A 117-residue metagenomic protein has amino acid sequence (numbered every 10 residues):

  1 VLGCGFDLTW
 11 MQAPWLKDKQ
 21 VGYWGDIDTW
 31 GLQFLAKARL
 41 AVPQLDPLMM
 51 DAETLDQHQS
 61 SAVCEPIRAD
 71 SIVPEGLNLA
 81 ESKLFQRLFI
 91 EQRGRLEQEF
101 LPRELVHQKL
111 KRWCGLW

Functional and structural regions predicted by a protein language model:
V1-Q20, W30, Q44-Q57: Acidic, glycine-rich catalytic loops of TOPRIM or P-loop NTPase phosphate-binding modules used across DNA replication
Y23: Terminal peptide-recognition signature
D26: Catalytic palm subdomain of template-directed nucleic-acid polymerases, centered on the conserved carboxylate motif
G31-W117: Gly/Ser/Thr/Ala-enriched C-terminal appendages of enzymes
